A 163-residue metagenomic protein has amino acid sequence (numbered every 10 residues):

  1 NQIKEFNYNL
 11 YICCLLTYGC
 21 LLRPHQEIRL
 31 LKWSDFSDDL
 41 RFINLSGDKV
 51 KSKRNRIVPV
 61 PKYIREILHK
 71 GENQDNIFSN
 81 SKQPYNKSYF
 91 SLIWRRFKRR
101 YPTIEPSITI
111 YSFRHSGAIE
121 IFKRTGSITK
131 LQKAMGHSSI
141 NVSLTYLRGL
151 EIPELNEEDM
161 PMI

Functional and structural regions predicted by a protein language model:
N1-H25, R29: Basic, Lys/Arg- and aromatic-enriched nucleic-acid-binding interface segment
L10, D39, R54, I104 (+1 more regions): Exposed loop/turn and edge beta-strand positions of beta-sandwich/beta-sheet ligand-binding modules
L16-T17, E120-R124, K133-A134: Short alpha-helical segment immediately N-terminal to, or the first helix within, an HTH/HTH-like DNA-binding domain
C20-R23, R29-I67: Conserved tyrosine-mediated DNA breakage-rejoining catalytic core shared by Y-recombinases
D35-L40, G126-L147: Short, polar N-cap/turn motifs at the start of nucleic acid-interacting alpha helices
K49, M135-M160: Catalytic-site neighborhood detector that most strongly recognizes the C-terminal catalytic loop/helix of tyrosine
P61-E105: Active-site/catalytic core of tyrosine-dependent DNA strand-transfer enzymes
K87, I104-T125, N141-T145: Short basic/aromatic active-site micro-motif
